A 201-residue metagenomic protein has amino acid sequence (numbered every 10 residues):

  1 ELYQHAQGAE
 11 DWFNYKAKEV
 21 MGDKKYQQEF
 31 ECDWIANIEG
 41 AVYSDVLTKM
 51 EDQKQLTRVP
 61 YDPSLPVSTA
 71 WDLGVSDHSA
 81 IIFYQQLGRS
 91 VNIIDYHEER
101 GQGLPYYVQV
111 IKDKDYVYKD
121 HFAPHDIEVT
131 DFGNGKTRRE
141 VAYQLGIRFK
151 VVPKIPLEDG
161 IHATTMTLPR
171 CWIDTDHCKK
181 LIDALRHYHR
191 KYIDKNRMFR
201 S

Functional and structural regions predicted by a protein language model:
E1, A9, G22, Y43-S44 (+4 more regions): Helix N-cap and loop-to-helix transition residues
L2-W71: ATPase catalytic-site recognition across NTP-hydrolyzing enzymes
H5, S76-H78, K180: Short, acidic Gly/Pro/Ser/Thr-rich loop/turn segments
G8-F13, H78, T130-D131: Class I S-adenosyl-L-methionine
K18, N37, T48-K49, Q53-L56 (+6 more regions): A generic signature of intrinsically disordered, low-complexity regions enriched in glycine/proline and charged/polar
W34, L73-V75, H125: Short, flexible loop/turn elements at secondary-structure junctions
D62-Q86: Gly/Thr-rich phosphate-binding beta-strand-loop-beta motif of the actin/hexokinase/Hsp70
I82-R200: Mg2+-dependent endonuclease catalytic cores in nucleic-acid-processing enzymes, primarily RNase H-like
